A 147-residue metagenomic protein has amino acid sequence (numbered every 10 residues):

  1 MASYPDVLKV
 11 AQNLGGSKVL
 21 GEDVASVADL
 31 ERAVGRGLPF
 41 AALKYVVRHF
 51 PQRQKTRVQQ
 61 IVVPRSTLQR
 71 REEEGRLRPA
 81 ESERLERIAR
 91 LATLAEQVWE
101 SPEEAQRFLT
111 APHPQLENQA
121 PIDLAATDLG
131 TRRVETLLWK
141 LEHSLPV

Functional and structural regions predicted by a protein language model:
M1-V147: Non-transmembrane "mature" sequence context
